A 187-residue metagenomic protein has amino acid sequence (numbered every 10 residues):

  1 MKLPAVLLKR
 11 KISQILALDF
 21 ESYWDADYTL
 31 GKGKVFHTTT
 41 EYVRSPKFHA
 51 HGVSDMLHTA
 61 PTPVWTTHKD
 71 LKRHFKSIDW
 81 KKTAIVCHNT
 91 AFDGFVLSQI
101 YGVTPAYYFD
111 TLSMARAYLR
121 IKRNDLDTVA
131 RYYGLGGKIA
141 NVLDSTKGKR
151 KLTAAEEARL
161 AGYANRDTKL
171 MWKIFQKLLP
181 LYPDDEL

Functional and structural regions predicted by a protein language model:
M1-D27: N-terminal accessory regions of nucleic-acid-interacting proteins
P4, T38-Y42, H74: Short secondary-structure capping/turn segments at boundaries of alpha-helices and beta-strands
L8-K9, R44-P46: Sterically constrained small-residue positions within well-ordered secondary structures of folded domains
F20-Y28, T40-V43, N89: Ser/Thr-glycine-rich phosphate-binding loops at phosphate-binding pockets of nucleotides, nucleotide cofactors
D25-G31, V64-T66: Cytochrome P450 core scaffold surrounding the K-helix E-X-X-R motif and the conserved "meander" helix-loop region
G31-T38: Short Pro/Gly-enriched beta-strand edge/turn motifs at strand-loop
S45-L187: Active-site-proximal helix-loop-helix substrate-binding element of RNase H-like nuclease domains
